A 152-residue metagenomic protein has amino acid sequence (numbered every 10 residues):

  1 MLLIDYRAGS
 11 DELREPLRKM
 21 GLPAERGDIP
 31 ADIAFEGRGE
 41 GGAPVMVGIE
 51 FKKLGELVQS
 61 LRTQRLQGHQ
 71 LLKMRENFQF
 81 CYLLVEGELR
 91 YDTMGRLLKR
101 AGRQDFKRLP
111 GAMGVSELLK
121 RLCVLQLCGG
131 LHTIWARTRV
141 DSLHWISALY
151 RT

Functional and structural regions predicted by a protein language model:
M1-G21: Short, charged N-terminal beta->alpha structural module
E15, A24-T152: Extended, alpha-helix-rich binding/interface surfaces that flank or overlap catalytic cores and mediate recognition
